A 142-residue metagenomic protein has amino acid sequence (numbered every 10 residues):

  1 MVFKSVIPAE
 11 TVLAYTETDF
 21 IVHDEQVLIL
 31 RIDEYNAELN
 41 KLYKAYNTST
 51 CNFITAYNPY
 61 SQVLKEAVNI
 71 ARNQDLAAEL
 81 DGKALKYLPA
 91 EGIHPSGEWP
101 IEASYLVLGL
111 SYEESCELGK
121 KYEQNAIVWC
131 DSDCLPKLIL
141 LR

Functional and structural regions predicted by a protein language model:
M1-A78: N-terminal, charge-rich interaction modules
E34-Y35, A78-D81, P136-L141: Mature, function-bearing regions of proteins
Y43-A45, G97, E117-K120: A general structural signal for short secondary-structure junctions and capping/turn motifs
P59, D81, K120: Residue-level marker of positions within ordered structural domains that often coincide with functionally constrained
S61, N69, C130-R142: A generic "folded-domain core" signal
I70-E114: Amphipathic protein-protein interaction modules
I101-K137: Short, compact, well-ordered microdomains
